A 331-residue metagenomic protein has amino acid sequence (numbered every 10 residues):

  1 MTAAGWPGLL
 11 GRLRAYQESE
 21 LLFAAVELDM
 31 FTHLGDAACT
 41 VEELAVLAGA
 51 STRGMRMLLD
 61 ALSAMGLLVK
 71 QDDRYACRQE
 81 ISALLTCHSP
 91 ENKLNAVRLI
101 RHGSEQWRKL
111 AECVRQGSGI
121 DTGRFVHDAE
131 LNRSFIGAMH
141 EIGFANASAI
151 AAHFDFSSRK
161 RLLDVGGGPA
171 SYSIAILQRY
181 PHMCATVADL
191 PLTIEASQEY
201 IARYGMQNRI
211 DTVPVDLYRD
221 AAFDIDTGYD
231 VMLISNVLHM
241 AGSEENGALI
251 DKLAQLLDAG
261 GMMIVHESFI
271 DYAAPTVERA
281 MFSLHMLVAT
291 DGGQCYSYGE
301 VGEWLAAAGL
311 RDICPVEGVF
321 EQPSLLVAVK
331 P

Functional and structural regions predicted by a protein language model:
M1-K70, F156, V165-P331: Alpha-helical subdomain
G8-E27, T32-A38, L47, R53-K160: Conserved Class I S-adenosyl-L-methionine-dependent methyltransferase catalytic core
